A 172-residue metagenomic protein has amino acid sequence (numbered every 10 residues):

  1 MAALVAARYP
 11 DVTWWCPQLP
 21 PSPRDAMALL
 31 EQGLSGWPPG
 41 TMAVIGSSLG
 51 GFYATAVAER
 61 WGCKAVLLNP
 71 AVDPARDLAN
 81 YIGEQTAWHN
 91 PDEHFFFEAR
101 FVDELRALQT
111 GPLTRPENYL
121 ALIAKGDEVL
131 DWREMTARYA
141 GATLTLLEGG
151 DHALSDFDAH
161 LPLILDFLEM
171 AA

Functional and structural regions predicted by a protein language model:
M1-A2, A54, M135: Short, highly selective alpha-helical patches that border small-molecule cofactor pockets in redox/cofactor-processing
M1-G40: Active-site catalytic motif of lipid deacylating hydrolases and related acyltransferases
Q18, I45-G46, I123: Small/polar loops that bind or transfer phosphate-bearing groups
T41-A43, K64: Structural motif
I45-G50, A54: Gly/Ala-rich beta-loop-alpha elbow adjacent to hydrolase catalytic centers
V57-W61: Aromatic pocket-lining residues of Rossmann-like dinucleotide-binding sites
K64, L68-A172: The alpha/beta-hydrolase serine catalytic core
